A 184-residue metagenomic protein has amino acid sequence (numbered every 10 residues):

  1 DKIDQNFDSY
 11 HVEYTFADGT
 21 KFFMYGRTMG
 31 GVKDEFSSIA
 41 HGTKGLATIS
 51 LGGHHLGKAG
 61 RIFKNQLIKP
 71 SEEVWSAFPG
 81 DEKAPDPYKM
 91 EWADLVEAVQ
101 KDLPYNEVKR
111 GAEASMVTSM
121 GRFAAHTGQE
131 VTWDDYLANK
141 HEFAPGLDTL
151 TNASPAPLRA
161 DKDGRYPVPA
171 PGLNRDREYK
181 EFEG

Functional and structural regions predicted by a protein language model:
D1-G184: Contiguous beta-strand/loop segments that form the cofactor/metal-binding neighborhood of enzyme cores
